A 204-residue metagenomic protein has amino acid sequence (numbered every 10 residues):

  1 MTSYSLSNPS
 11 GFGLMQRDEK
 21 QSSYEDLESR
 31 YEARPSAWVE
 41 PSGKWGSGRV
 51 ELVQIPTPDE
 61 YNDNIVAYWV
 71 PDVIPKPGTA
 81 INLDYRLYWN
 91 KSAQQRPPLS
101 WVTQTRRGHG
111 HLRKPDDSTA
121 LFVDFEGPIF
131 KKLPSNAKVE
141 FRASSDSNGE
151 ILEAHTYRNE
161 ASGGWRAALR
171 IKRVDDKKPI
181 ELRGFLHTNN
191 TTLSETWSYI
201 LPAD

Functional and structural regions predicted by a protein language model:
M1-A80, Y88-N90, P97: A contiguous, surface-exposed recognition patch within enzymatic or periplasmic domains that forms
L83-V139: C-terminal structural cap/anchor segments
P128, F141-I151, N189: Change "in extracellular beta-sheet-rich domains … of secreted and cell-surface proteins" to "in beta-sheet-rich domains
I151-A161: Solvent-exposed serine/threonine-rich low-complexity stretches and specific carbohydrate-binding patches
A161-R170: Aromatic sugar-binding surface patches on proteins that engage polysaccharides or sugar-phosphate polymers
K172-D176: Short, surface-exposed loop/turn segments at beta-strand-coil junctions that are enriched for proline with nearby
K178-T188: Short, aromatic- and glycine-rich surface loops/edge beta-strands on solvent-exposed regions
T191-D204: Short beta-strand elements
